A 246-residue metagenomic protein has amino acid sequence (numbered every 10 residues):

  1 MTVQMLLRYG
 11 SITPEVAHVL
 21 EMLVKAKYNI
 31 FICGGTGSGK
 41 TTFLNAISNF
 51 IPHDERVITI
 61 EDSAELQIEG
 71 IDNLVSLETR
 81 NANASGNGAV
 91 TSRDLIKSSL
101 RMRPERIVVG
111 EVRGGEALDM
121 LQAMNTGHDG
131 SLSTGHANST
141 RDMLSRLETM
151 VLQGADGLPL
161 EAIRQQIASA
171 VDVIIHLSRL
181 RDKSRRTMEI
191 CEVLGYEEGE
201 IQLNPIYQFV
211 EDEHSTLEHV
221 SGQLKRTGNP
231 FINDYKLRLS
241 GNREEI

Functional and structural regions predicted by a protein language model:
M1-A26: P-loop NTP-binding catalytic core
I32: Hydrophobic anchor at the beta1->P-loop junction of P-loop NTPases
G37: Walker A (P-loop) phosphate-binding loop of P-loop NTPases
K40: Conserved lysine of the Walker
N49-I58: Post-Walker A helix-loop "phosphate-sensing" segment adjacent to the P-loop in P-loop NTPases
E61, Q67-V75, S99-E198: Conserved P-loop NTPase nucleotide-binding/switch module
K183, T187-I246: NTP-binding/hydrolysis catalytic cores, primarily Walker-type P-loop NTPases
